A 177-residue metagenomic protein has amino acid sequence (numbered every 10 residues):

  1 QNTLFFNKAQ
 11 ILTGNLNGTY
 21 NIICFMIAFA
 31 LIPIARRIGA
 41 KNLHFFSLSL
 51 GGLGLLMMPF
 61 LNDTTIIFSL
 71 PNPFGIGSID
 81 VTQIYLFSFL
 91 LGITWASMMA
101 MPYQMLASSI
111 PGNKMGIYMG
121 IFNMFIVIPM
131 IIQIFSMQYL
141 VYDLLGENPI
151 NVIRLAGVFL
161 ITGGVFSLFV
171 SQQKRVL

Functional and structural regions predicted by a protein language model:
Q1-I22, T82-Q83, N151: Loop-to-transmembrane helix entry
Q10, I110-F122: Loop-to-transmembrane helix entry/capping segments in MFS-fold secondary transporters and related SLC/MFSD carriers
N21-F29, I131: Residue-level signature of mid-helix packing/kink "hotspots" within the transmembrane helices of 12-pass Major
M26-A40, V141: Helix-to-loop junctions at the C-terminal end of transmembrane segments in multipass secondary transporters
L50-G77: C-terminal ends and interior cores of transmembrane alpha-helices in multi-pass membrane transporters/permeases
S69-M98: Hydrophobic core of transmembrane alpha-helices in multi-pass small-molecule transporters, especially MFS/SLC-type
S97-P111: Intracellular juxtamembrane helix-capping segments at the cytosolic ends of symmetry-related transmembrane helices
Y139-I161: A membrane-interface helix-boundary motif in multi-pass transporters
